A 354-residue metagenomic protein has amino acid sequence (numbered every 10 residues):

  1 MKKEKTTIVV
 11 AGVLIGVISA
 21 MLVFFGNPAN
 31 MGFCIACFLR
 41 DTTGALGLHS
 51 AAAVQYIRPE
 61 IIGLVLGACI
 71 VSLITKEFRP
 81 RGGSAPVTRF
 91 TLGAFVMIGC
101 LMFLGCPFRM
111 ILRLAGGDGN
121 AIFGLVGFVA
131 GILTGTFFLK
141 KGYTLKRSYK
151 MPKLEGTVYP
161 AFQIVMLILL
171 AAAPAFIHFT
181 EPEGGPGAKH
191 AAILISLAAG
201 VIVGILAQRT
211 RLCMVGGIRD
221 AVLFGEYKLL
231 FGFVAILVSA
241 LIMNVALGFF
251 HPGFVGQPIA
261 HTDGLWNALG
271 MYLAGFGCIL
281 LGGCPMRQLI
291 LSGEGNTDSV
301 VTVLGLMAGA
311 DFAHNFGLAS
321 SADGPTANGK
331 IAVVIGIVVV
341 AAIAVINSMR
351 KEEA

Functional and structural regions predicted by a protein language model:
M1-A354: Membrane-interfacial helix-loop segments of redox and metal-homeostasis proteins, especially TM-loop-TM junctions
